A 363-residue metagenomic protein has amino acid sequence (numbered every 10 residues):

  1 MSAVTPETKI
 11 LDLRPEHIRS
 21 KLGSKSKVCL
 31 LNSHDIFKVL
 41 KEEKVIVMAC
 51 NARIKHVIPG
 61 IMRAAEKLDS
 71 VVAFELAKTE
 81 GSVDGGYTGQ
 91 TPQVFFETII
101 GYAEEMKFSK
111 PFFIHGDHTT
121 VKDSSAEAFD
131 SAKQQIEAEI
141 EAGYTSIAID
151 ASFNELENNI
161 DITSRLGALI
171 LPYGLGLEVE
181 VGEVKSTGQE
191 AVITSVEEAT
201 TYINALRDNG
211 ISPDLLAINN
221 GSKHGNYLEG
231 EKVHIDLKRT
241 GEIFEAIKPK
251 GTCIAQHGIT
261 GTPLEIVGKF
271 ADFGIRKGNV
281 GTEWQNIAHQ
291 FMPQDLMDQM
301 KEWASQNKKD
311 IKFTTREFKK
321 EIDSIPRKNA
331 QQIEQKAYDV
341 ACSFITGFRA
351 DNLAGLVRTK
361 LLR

Functional and structural regions predicted by a protein language model:
M1-K21, T315-R363: C-terminal extensions of enzymes
S2-M48, G60-K67, E104: N-terminal amphipathic alpha-helix/helix-capping segment at the start of soluble metabolic enzymes
L31-V39, K55-S82, G86-S109, K122-K250: Alpha/beta enzyme core
N51-A52, H115-K122, C253-T262: Glycine-rich beta-to-alpha transition loops that act as phosphate-gripper elements at the mouths of alpha/beta enzyme
G89, D161-A168, A288-N307, Y338-I345: C-terminal helical cap(s) of enzyme catalytic domains, especially alpha/beta-barrels
K107-F108, E245-C253, L264-S324: Catalytic-face loop-and-helix region of soluble metabolic enzyme cores
D123-Q135, G261-G274: Catalytic cores of alpha/beta
N219-E229, A255-G258, P263, V267: A structural signal for small-residue-enriched, beta-sheet-centric alpha/beta enzyme cores and oligomeric scaffold folds
